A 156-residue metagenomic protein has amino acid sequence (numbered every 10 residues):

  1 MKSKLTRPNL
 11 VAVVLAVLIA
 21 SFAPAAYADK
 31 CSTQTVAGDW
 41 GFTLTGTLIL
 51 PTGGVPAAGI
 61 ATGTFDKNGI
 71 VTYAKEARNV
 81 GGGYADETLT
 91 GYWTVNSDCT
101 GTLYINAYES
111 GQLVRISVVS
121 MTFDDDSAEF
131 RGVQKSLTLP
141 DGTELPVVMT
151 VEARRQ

Functional and structural regions predicted by a protein language model:
K2-V13: Bacterial N-terminal signal peptides that target proteins for export
A12-S21: Bacterial N-terminal signal peptides
A26-Q156: Mature soluble binding/inhibitory domains
